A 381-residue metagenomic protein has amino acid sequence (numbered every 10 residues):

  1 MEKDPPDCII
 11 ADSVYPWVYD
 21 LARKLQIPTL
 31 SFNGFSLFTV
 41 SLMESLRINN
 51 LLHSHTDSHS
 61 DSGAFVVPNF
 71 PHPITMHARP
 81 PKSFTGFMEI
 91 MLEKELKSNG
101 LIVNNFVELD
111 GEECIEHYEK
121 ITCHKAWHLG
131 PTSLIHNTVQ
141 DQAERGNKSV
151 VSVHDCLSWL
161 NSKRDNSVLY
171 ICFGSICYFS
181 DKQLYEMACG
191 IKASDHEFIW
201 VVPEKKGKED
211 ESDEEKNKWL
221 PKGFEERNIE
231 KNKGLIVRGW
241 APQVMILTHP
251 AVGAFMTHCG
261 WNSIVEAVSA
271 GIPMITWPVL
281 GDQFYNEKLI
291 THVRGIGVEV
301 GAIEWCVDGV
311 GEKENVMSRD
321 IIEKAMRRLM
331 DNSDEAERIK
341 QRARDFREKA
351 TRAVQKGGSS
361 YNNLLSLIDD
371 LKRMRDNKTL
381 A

Functional and structural regions predicted by a protein language model:
M1-P250, A254, V268-A270, V279-A381: Nucleotide-sugar-dependent glycosyltransferase catalytic domains
G260: Aromatic "clamp/platform" in nucleotide-sugar-dependent glycosyltransferases that forms part of the donor/acceptor
